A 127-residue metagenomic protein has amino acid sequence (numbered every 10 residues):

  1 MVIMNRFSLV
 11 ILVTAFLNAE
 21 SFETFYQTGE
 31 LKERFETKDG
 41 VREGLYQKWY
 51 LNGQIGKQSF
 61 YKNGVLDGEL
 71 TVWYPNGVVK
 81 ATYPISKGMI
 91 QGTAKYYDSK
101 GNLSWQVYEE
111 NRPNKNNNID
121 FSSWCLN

Functional and structural regions predicted by a protein language model:
V2-F7, F16-Y74, V78-S86, I90-N127: Periodic aromatic/glycine/histidine/acidic cluster detector with a strong bias toward beta-strand repeat architectures
V10-I11: Gram-negative bacterial Sec-dependent N-terminal signal peptides
